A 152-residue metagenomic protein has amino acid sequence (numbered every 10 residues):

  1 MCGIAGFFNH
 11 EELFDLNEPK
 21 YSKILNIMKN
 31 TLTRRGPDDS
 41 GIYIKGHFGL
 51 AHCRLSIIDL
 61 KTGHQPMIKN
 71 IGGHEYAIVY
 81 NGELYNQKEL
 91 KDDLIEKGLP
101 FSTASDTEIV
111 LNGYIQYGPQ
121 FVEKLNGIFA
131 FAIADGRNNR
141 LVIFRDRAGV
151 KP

Functional and structural regions predicted by a protein language model:
M1-P152: N-terminus-centric sequence/structural signature that marks the extreme N-terminus and adjacent "lid/interface" module
